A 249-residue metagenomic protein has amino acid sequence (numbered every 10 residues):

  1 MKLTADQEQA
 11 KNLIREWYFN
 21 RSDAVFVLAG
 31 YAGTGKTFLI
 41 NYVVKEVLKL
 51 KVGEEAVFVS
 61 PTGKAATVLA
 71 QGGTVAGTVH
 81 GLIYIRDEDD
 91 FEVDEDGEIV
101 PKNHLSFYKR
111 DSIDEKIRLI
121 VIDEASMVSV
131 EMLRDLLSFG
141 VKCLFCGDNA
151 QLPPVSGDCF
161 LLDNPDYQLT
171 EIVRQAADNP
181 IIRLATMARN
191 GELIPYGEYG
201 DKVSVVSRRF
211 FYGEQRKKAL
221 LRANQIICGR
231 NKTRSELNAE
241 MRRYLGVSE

Functional and structural regions predicted by a protein language model:
M1-E8: Dynamic helix-loop-helix/coil hinge segments at AAA+ ATPase domain boundaries and subdomain interfaces
L3, F58, I226: Conserved SAM-binding loop
Q7, T62, R230: Short, conserved phosphate/pyrophosphate- and ester-handling motifs at nucleotide-, phospho-/glycolipid
A10-A29, T34, R134, F139-V141 (+2 more regions): Conserved helicase motor core of P-loop NTPases
L39, V43: Hydrophobic positions on the alpha1 helix immediately C-terminal to the Walker A/P-loop
K45-V57: Post-Walker A helix-loop "phosphate-sensing" segment adjacent to the P-loop in P-loop NTPases
V57-E115: Inter-Walker segment of RecA-like/P-loop motor cores
E115-S129, L133, C143-Q151: SF2 helicase catalytic motif II
